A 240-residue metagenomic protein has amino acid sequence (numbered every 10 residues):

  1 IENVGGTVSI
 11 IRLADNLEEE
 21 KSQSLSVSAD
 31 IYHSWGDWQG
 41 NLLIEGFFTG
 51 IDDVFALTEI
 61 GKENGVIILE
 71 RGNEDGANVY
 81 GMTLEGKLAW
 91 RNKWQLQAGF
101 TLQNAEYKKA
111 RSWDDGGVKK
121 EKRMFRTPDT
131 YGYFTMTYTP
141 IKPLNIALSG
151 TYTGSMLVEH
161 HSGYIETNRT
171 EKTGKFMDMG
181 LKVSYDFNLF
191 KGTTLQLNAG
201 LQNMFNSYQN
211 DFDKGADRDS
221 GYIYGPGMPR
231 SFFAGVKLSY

Functional and structural regions predicted by a protein language model:
I1-G5, V54-K62, Q103, Y107-G117 (+2 more regions): Outer-membrane beta-barrel translocator domains and adjoining extracellular loop/strand segments of Gram-negative
I10-N16, I67-N73, D114-R123, I165-E171 (+1 more regions): Extracellular loop and loop/strand-boundary signature of outer-membrane beta-barrel proteins
N16-G72, N78, L197-A199: Membrane-embedded beta-barrel scaffold of Gram-negative outer-membrane proteins
E19, I31-H33, L88, F100-L102 (+4 more regions): Residue-level signature of outer-membrane beta-barrel architecture
K21-L25, F48, G76-Y80, P128-G132 (+3 more regions): Residues that define the transmembrane beta-barrel architecture of outer-membrane proteins
W35-G40, K93-L96, K142-I146, L189-L195 (+1 more regions): Repeated loop/turn-to-beta-strand initiation elements of outer-membrane beta-barrel proteins
N41-G50, E70-H161, F205-Y208, K237: Gram-negative outer-membrane beta-barrel transporters
G50-D52, T151-H161, Y185-Y240: C-terminal beta-signal and adjacent terminal beta-strands/loops of Gram-negative outer-membrane beta-barrel proteins
